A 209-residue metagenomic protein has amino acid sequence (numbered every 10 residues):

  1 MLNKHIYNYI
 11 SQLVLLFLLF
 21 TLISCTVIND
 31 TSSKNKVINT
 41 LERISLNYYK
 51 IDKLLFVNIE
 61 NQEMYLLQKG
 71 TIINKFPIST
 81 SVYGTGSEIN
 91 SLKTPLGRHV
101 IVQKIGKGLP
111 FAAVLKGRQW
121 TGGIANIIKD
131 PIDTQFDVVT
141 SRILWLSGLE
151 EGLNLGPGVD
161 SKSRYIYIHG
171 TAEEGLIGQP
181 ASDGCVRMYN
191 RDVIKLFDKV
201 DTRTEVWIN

Functional and structural regions predicted by a protein language model:
L2, L18-N209: N-terminal pre-domains immediately preceding structured catalytic cores
L2-V14: Bacterial N-terminal signal peptides that target proteins for export
